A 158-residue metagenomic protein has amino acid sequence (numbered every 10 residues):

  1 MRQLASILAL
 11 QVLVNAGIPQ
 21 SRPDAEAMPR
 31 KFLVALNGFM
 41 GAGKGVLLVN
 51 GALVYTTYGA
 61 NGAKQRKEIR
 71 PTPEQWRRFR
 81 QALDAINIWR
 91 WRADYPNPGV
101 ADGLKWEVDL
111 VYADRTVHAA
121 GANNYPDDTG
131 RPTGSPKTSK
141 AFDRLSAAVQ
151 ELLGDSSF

Functional and structural regions predicted by a protein language model:
M1-L4: Positively charged n-region of N-terminal signal peptides that target proteins for export
S6-N15: Bacterial N-terminal signal peptides
G17-F39, N61, A82, R90-F158: Short, well-ordered, aromatic-rich surface patches in folded extracellular/luminal domains
K44-N50, Q65-P71, R115-P126: Short amphipathic beta-strand/extended segments with alternating polar/hydrophobic composition
L47-A60, D102-W106: A short, structured beta-strand/loop element
N50-Y55, Q75, D127-T129: Short, low-complexity, polar/charged sequence segments that are solvent-exposed and flexible
Y55-R90: A short-motif feature that recognizes glycine-rich, charge-decorated loops that bind or process nucleotide phosphates
